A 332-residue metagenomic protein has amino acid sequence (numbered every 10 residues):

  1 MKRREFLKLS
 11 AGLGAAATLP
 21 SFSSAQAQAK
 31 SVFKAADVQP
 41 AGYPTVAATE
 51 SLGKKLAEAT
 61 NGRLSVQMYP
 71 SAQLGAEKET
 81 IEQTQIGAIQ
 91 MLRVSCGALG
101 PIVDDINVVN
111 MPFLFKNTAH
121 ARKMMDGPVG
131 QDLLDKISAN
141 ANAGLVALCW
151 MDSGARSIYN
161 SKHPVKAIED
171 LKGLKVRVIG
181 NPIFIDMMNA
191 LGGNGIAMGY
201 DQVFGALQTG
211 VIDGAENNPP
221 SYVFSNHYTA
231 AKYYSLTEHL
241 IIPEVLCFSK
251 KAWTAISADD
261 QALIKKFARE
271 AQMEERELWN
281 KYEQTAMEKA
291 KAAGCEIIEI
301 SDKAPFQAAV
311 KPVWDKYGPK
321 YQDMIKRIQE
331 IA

Functional and structural regions predicted by a protein language model:
K2-P20, Q26-A121, V129, S138-A332: N-terminal secretory/targeting leader peptides
L134: Conserved glycine-rich "GG(E/T)P / GGGxP" loop and the immediately following alpha-helix in the radical SAM core
